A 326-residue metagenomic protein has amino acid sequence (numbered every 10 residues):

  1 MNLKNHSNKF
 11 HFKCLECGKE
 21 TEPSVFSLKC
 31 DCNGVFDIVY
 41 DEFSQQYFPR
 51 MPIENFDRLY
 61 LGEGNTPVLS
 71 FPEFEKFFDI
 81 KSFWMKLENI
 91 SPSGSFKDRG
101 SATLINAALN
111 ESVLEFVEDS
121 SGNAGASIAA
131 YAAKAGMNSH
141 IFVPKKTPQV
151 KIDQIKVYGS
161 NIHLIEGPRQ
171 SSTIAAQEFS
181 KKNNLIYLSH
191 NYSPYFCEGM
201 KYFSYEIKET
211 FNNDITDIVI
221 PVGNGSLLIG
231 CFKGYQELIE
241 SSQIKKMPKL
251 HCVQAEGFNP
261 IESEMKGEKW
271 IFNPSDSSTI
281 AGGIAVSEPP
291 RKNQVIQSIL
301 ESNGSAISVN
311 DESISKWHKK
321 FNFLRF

Functional and structural regions predicted by a protein language model:
M1-F326: PLP-dependent amino-acid enzyme catalytic core
